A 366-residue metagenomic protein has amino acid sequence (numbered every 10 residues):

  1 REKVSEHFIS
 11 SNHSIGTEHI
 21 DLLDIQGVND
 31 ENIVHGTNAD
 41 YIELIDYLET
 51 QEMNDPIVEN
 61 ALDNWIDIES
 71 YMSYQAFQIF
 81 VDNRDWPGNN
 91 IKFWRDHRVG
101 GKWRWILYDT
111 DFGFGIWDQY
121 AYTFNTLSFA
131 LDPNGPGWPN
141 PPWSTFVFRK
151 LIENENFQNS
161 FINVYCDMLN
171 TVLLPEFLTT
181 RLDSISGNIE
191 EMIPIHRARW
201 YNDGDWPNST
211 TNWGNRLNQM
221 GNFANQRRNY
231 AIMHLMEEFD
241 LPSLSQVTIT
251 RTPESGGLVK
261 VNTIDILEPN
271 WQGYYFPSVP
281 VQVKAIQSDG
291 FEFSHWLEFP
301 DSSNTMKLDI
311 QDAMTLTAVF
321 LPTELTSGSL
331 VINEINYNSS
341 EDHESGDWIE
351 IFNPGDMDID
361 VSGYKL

Functional and structural regions predicted by a protein language model:
R1-A39, D109: Conserved ATP-binding subdomain of kinase catalytic cores across diverse folds
I9, I33, N38-T248: Middle-to-C-terminal accessory/interaction subdomains
R197, V279-N304: Surface-exposed interfaces of beta-sheet-rich extracellular modules
S245-P253, G257-V259, A318: A short, amphipathic beta-strand motif
T252, V283-D289, F352-G355: Acidic, Ser/Thr
N262-G290, I310: Extracellular modular ligand-binding repeats in secreted and cell-surface proteins
M306-E324: Conserved "repeat-terminator" motif of extracellular CCP/Sushi domains
P322-L366: A structural motif detector for short, solvent-exposed N-terminal "entry" segments of globular domains
